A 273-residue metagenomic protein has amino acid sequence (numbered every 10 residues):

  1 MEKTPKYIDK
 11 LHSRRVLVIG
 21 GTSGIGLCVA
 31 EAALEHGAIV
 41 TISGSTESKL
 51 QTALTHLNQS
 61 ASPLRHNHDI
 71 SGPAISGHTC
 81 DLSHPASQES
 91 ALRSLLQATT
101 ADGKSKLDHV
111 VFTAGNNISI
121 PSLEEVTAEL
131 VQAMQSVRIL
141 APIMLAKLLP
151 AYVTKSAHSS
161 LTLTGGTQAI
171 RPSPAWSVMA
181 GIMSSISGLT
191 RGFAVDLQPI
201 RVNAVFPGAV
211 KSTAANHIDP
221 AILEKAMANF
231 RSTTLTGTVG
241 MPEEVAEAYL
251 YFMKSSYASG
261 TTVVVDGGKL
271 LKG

Functional and structural regions predicted by a protein language model:
I19, G103-G115, L163, N203-P207: Rossmann-fold scaffold of SDR-type NAD(P)-dependent oxidoreductases
T22-S23: Conserved glycine-rich cofactor-binding loop
A38-A53: Conserved glycine-rich Rossmann-like NAD(P)H-binding loop of the short-chain dehydrogenase/reductase
S60-A86: Rossmann-fold cofactor-recognition segment
H109-P121, G267-G268: Conserved NAD(P)H cofactor-binding loop of Rossmann-fold oxidoreductase domains
N116, S122-E124, A128-L145, P150-Q198 (+1 more regions): Catalytic loop of short-chain dehydrogenase/reductase
P207-T233: A glycine/serine/threonine-rich, flexible loop-to-helix segment that serves as the NAD(P) cofactor-binding "lid"
T238-V265, L270: C-terminal substrate-recognition "lid" of short-chain dehydrogenase/reductases
